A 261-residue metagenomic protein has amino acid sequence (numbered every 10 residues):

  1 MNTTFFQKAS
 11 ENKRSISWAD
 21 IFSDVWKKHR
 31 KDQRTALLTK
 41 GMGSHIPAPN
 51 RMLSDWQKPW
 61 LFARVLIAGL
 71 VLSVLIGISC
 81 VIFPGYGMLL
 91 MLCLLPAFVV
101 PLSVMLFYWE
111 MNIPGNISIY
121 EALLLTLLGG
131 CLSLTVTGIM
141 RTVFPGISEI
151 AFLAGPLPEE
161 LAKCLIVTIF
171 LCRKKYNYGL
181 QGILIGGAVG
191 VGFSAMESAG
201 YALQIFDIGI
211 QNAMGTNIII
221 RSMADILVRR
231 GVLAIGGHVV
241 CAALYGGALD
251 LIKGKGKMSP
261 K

Functional and structural regions predicted by a protein language model:
M1-K261: Hydrophobic alpha-helical segments at protein termini of multi-pass membrane proteins
